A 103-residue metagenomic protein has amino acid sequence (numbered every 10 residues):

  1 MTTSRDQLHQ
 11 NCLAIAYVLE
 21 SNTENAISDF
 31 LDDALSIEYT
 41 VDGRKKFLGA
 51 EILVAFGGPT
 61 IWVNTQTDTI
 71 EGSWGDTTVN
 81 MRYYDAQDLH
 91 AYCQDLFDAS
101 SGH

Functional and structural regions predicted by a protein language model:
M1-V54: Negatively charged, low-complexity tracts enriched in Asp/Glu with abundant Ser/Thr
N11, N22-N25, N64, S73 (+1 more regions): Detector for Asparagine
Y17, Y39, W62, Y83-Y84 (+1 more regions): Sequence-level detector for tyrosine residue identity
D29-F30, A34-E38, N64, N80 (+1 more regions): Poly-acidic low-complexity segments
F47-T78: Acidic, low-complexity, intrinsically disordered interaction modules
D68-H103: Polybasic, proline/glycine-rich intrinsically disordered low-complexity segments
